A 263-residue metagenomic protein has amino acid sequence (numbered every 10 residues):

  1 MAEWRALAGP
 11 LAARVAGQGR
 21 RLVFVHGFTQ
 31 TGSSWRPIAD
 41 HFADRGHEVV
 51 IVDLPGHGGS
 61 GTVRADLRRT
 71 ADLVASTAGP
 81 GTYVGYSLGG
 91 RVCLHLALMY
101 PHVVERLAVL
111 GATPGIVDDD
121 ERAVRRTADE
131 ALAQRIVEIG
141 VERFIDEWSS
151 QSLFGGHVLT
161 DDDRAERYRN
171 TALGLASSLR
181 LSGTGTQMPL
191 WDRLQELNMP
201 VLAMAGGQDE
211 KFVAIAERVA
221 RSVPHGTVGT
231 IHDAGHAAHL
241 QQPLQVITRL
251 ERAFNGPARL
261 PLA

Functional and structural regions predicted by a protein language model:
M1-L22, D44-H47, A78, T184 (+1 more regions): Alpha/beta-hydrolase fold catalytic core
W4-G9, R36-D40, D44, E48-V84 (+1 more regions): Active-site loop/oxyanion-hole signature of alpha/beta-hydrolase fold enzymes
G19, G27-Q30, S87: Active-site glycine-rich loops that stabilize anionic/oxyanionic intermediates across multiple enzyme folds
V25-G27, A205: The conserved beta1-alpha1 loop
G85, G89, C93: Gly/Ala-rich beta-loop-alpha elbow adjacent to hydrolase catalytic centers
L98, E105-I136: Flexible "cap/lid" loop of the alpha/beta hydrolase fold
N170-R221: Conserved serine/cysteine hydrolase catalytic core
A234-P243, I247: Catalytic histidine-centered segment of alpha/beta-hydrolase-like enzymes
